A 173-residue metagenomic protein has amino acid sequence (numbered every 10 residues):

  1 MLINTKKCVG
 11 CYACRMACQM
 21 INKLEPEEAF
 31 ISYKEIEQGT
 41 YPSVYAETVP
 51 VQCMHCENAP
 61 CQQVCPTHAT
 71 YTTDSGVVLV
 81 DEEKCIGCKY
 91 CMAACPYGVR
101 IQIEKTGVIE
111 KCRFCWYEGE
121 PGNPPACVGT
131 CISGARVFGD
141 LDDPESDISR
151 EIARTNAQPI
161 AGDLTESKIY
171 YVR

Functional and structural regions predicted by a protein language model:
M1-R173: Non-ligating segments of multi-cofactor redox enzymes
